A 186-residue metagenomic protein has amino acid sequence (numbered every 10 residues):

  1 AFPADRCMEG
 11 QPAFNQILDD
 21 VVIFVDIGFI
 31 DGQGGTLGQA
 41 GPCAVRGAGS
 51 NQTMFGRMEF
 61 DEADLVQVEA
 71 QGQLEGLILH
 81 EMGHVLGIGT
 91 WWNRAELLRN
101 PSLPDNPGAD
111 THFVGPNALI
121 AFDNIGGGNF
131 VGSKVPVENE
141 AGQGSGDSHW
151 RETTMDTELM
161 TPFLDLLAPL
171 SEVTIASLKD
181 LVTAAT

Functional and structural regions predicted by a protein language model:
A1-L79, V85-T186: Extracellular zinc-dependent metalloprotease catalytic-domain scaffold
